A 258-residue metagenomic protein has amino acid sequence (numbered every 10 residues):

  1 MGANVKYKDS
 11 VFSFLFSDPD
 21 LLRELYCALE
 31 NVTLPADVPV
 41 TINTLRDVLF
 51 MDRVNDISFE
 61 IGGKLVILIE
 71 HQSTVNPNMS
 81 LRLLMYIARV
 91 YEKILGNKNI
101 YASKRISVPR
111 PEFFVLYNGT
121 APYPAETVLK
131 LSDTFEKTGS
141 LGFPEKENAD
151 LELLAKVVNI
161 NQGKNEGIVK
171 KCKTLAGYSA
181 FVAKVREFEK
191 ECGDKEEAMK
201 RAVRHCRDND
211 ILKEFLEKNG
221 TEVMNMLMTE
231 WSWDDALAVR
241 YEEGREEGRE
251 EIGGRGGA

Functional and structural regions predicted by a protein language model:
M1-A258: Elongated, amphipathic alpha-helical interaction scaffolds
